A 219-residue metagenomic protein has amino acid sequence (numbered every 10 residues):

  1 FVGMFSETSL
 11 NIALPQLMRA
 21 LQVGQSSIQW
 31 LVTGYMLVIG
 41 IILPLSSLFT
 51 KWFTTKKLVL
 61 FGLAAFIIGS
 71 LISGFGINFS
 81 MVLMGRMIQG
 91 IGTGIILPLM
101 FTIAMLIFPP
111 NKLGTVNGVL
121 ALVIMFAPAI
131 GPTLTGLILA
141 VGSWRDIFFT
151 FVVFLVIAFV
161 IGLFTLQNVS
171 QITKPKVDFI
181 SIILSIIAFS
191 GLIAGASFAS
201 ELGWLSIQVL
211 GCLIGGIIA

Functional and structural regions predicted by a protein language model:
F1, T33, A64-I67, M87-I91 (+5 more regions): Residue-level signature of the transmembrane alpha-helical core of multi-pass small-molecule transporters
F1-S46, I96, G131: Extracytoplasmic
V2-A13, V38, T55, I147 (+3 more regions): Short helix-kink/termination motifs in transmembrane helices of multi-pass secondary transporters
L10-A13, T33, M84, M100 (+2 more regions): Hydrophobic/aromatic residues in alpha-helical transmembrane segments
A13, I207-A219: Hydrophobic mid-bilayer segments of alpha-helices in multi-pass membrane transport proteins, especially secondary
Q16-A20, A140, A194-L205: Membrane-interface helix termini and inter-helical loops of multi-pass transporters
L43, S47-I180: Helix-loop-helix hairpins in multi-pass membrane proteins, especially solute transporters
V152-Q171, I186-F198, G215-A219: C-terminal membrane-cytosol helix-exit motif in multi-pass small-molecule transporters
